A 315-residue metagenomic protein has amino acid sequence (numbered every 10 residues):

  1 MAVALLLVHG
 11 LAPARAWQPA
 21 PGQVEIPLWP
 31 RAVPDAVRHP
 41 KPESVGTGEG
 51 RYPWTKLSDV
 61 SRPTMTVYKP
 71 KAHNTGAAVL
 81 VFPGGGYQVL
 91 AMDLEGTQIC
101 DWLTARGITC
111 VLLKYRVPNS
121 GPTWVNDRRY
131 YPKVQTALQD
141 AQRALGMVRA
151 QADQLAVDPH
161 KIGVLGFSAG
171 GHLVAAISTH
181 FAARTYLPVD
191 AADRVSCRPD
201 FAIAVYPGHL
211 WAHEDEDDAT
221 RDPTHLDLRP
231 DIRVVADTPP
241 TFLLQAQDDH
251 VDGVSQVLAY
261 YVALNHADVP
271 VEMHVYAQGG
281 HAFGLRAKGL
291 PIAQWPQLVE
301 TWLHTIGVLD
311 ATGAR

Functional and structural regions predicted by a protein language model:
W17-H73: N-terminal cap/lid segment of alpha/beta-hydrolase-fold proteins
T75-G84: Short beta-strand element of the alpha/beta-hydrolase
G86-E95, L112-T136, H180-A182, Y186 (+2 more regions): Cap/lid segment of the alpha/beta-hydrolase catalytic domain
D93-V111: Short amphipathic alpha-helix adjacent to the substrate-entry channel of hydrolases
Q139-A236: Primarily recognizes the serine-hydrolase "nucleophile elbow" in alpha/beta-hydrolase and SGNH/GDSL folds
W211, D248-D252: Acidic catalytic loop of the alpha/beta-hydrolase fold
L243-Q245: Short beta-strand/loop motif that positions the catalytic acidic residue of the alpha/beta-hydrolase fold
V254, L258-R315: C-terminal catalytic histidine-bearing segment of alpha/beta-hydrolase fold enzymes
